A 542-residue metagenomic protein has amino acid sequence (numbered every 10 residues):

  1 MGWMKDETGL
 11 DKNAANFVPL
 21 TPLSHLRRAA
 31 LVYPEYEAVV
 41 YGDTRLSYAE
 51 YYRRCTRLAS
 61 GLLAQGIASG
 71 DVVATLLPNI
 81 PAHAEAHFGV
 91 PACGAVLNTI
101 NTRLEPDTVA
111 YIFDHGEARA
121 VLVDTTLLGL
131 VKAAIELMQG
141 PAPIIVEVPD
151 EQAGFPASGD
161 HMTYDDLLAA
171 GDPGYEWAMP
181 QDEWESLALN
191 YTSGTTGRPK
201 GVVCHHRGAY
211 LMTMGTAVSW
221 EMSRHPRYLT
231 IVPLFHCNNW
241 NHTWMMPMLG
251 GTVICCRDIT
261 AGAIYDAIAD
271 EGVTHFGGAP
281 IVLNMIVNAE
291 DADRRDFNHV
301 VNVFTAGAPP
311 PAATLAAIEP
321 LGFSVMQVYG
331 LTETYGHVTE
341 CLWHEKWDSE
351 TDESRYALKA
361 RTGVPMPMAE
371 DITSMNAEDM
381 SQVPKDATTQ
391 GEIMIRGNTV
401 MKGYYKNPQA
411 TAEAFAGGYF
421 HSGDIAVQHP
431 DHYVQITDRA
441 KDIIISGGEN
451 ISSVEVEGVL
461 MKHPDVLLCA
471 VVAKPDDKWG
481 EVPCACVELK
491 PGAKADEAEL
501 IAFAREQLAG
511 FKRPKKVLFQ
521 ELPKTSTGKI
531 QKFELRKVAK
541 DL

Functional and structural regions predicted by a protein language model:
A14, V18, E35-I80, A84-F88 (+2 more regions): Conserved AMP-binding/adenylate-forming core of the ANL superfamily
P34, V146-E147, P156-D165, A169-Y191 (+2 more regions): Conserved pre-ATP/AMP-binding loop-to-beta segment of ANL
Y52-S60, A169-G174, A188, V202-R224 (+3 more regions): Conserved structural elements of the adenylate-forming
A64-Q65, A92-A169, P491-A493, E506: Structural core segment of the AMP-binding/adenylate-forming
T75, L104, V121-V123, F276 (+6 more regions): AMP-binding/adenylate-forming catalytic core of the ANL superfamily
D165, M248, V273-G278, V287-A357 (+3 more regions): Gly/Ser/Thr-rich phosphate-binding loop
Y210-R227, F235-H275, N288-A289: Conserved AMP-binding/adenylation subdomain of ANL enzymes
P365-P367, D371-M394, P430-D431, A493-E497 (+1 more regions): Conserved beta-loop-beta connector loops within the AMP-binding
